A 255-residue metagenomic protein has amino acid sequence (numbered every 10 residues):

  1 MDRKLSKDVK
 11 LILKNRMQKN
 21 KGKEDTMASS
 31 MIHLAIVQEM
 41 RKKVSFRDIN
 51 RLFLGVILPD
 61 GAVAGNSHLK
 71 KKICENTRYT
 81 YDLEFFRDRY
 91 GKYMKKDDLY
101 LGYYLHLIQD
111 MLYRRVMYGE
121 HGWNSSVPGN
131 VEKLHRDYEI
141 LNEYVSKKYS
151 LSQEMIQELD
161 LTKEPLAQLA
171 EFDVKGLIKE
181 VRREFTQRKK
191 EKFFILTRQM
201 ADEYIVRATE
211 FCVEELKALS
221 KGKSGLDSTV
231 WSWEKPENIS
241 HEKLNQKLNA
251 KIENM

Functional and structural regions predicted by a protein language model:
D8-M255: N-terminal leader/auxiliary helical segments
